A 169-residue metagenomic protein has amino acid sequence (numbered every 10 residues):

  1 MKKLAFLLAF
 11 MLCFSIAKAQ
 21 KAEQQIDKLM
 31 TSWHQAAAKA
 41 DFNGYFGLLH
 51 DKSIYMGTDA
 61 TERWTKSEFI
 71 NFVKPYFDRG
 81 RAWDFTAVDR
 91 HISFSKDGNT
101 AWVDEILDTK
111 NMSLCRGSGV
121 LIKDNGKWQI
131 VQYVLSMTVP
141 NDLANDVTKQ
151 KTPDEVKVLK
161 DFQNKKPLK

Functional and structural regions predicted by a protein language model:
M1-A22: Bacterial Sec-dependent N-terminal signal peptides
A22-D41, E155-L159: Short, aromatic-enriched amphipathic alpha-helices that serve as compact interaction elements
Q25-D27, I70-L114, K165-K169: Surface-exposed, charged secondary-structure patches
K39-K52, M56: Short, well-ordered alpha-helical segments enriched in acidic and aromatic residues
L49, D59, D89, K96 (+3 more regions): A mature extracytoplasmic/lumenal domain signature
I54-W64, P75-A82: A short gly/proline-enriched turn/hairpin at secondary-structure junctions
S118-K127, T152-P153: Short beta-strand segments and strand-loop junctions that repeat across beta-rich extracellular domains
Q132-K169: Low-complexity, intrinsically disordered terminal/linker segments enriched in charged and Gly/Pro repeats
